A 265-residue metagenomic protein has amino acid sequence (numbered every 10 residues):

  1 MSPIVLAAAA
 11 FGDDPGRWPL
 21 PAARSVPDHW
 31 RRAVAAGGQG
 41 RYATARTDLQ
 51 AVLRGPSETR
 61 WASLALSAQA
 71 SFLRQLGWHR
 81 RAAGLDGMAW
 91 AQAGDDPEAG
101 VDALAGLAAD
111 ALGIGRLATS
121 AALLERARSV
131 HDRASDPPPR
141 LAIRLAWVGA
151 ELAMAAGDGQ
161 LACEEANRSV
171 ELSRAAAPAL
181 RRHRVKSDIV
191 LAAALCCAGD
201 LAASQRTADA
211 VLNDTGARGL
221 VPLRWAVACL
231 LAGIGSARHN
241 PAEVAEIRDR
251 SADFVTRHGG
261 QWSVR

Functional and structural regions predicted by a protein language model:
M1-P15, V34-A51, R74-W90, G113-S129 (+3 more regions): Helix-turn-helix repeat elements of alpha-solenoid scaffolds
M1-P27, A202, R206, V211-R265: C-terminal non-catalytic interaction modules
R24, W61, R81, P97-G100 (+8 more regions): Structural signature of alpha-solenoid helical repeat junctions
V26-R41, W61-W78, A99-R116, L141-G157 (+2 more regions): Tandem amphipathic alpha-helical repeat scaffolds
R46, Q50-G55, G87-D95, E125-S135 (+3 more regions): Amphipathic alpha-helical segments of tetratricopeptide repeats
R128-A194: Aromatic-anchored, glycine/proline-accented short structural segments that stabilize local strand-turns or short
A176-R218: Intrinsically disordered, low-complexity segments enriched in Gly and acidic/Ser/Thr residues that form flexible
